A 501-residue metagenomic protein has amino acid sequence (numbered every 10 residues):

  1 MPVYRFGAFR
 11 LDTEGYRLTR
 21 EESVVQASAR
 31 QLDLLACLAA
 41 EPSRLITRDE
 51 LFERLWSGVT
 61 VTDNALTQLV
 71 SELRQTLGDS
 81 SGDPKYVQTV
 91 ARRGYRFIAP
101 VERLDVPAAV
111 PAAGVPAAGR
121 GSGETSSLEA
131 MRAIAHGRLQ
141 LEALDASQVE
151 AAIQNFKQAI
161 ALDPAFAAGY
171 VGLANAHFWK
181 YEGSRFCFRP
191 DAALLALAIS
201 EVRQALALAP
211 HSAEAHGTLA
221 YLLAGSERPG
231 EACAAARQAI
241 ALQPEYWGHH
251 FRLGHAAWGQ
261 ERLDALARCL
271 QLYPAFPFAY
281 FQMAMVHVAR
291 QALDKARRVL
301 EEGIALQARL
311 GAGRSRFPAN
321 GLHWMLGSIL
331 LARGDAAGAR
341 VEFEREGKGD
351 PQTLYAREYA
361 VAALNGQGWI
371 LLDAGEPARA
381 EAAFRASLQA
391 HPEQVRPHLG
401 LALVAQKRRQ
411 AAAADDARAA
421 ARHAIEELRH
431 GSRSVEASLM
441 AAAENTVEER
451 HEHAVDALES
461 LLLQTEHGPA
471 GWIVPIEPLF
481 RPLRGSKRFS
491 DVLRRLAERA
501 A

Functional and structural regions predicted by a protein language model:
P2-R5, L11, Q26, C37-S43 (+2 more regions): DNA-binding patch around the recognition helix
D12-E22: Short, Lys/Arg-enriched N-terminal segment that forms or immediately precedes the first helix of a structured domain
R17, D83-A135: A short linear beta-strand->loop->alpha-helix hinge motif most characteristic of winged-helix/helix-turn-helix
S23-L55: Short amphipathic alpha-helical recognition elements used for nucleic-acid or partner binding across transcription
D33, C37, E41, E129 (+2 more regions): Solvent-exposed, amphipathic alpha-helical segments
C37, R54, E72-T76, E142-A143 (+1 more regions): Amphipathic alpha-helical regulatory segments at dimerization interfaces that relay allosteric signals between sensory
A130-Q260, D264, R268-Y273, F278-Q282 (+4 more regions): Short coil/linker segments at helix-helix boundaries
A236, Q260-A501: Alpha-helical protein-protein interaction modules
